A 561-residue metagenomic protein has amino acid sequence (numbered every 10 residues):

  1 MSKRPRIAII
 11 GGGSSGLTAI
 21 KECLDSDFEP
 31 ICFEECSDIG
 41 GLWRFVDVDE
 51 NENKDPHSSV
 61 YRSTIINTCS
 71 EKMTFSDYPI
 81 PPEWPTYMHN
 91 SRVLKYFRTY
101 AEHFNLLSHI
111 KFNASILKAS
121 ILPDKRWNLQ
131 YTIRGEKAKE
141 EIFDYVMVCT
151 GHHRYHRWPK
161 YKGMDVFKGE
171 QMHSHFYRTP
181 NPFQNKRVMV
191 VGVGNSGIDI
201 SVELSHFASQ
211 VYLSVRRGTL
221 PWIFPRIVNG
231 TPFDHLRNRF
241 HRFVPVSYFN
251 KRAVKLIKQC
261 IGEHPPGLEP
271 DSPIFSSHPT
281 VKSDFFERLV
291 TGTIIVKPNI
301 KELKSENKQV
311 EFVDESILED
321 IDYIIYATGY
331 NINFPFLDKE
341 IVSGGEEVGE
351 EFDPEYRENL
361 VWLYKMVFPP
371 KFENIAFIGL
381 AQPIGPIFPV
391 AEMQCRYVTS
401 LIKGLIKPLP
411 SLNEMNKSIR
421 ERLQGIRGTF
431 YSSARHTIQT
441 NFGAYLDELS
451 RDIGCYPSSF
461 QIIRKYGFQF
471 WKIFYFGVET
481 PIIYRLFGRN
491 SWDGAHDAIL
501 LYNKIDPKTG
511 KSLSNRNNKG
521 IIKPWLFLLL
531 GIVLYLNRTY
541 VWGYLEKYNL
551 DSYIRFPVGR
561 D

Functional and structural regions predicted by a protein language model:
K3-R4, A8-R44, R98, E140-E141 (+4 more regions): Rossmann-like dinucleotide-binding core of oxidoreductases
S15, P79-T86, R98-T99, T132-R134 (+3 more regions): Short interface patches used for recognition in eukaryotic signaling and trafficking proteins
D47-I80, P232-H241: N-terminal glycine-rich dinucleotide-binding loop that anchors FAD/FMN and/or NAD(P) in oxidoreductases
T64-N67, N105, K162-F167, F286-T291 (+1 more regions): Short, conserved catalytic or adaptor-binding loops enriched in Gly and charged residues
T74-H89, N128, P265-S276: Helix-loop-beta segment of a Rossmann-like dinucleotide-binding subdomain
E83-R154, L303: Feature captures the FAD/FMN-dependent oxidoreductase FAD-binding
S174-T179, K308-F312, D320, A327-P389: FAD-site-proximal beta/loop scaffold in flavoenzymes
I223, W362-K365, N374-D561: C-terminal, flexible cofactor-proximal segment of oxidoreductases
